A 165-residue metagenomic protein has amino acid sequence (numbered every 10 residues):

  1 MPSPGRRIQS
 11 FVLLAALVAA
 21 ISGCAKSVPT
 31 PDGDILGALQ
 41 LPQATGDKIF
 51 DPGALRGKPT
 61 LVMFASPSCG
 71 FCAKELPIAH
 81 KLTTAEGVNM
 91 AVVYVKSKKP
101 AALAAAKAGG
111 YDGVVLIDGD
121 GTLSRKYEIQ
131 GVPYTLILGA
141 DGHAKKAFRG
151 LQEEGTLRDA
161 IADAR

Functional and structural regions predicted by a protein language model:
P2-V12: Bacterial N-terminal signal peptides that target proteins for export
F11-A20: Bacterial N-terminal signal peptides
C24-P52: N-terminal "domain-start" segment that seeds a small globular fold
L41-P42, L116, I137: Hydrophobic beta-strand positions
D51-A73: Short active-site neighborhood of thiol/selenol oxidoreductases, capturing the structured segment around
L61-V62, M90, T135: Hydrophobic beta-strand anchors of alpha/beta hydrolase catalytic cores
A73-G109, G119-L123: Structural microenvironment flanking redox-active thiols in thiol-disulfide oxidoreductases
K107-Y111, G119-A162: Thiol/disulfide oxidoreductase modules built on the thioredoxin-like
